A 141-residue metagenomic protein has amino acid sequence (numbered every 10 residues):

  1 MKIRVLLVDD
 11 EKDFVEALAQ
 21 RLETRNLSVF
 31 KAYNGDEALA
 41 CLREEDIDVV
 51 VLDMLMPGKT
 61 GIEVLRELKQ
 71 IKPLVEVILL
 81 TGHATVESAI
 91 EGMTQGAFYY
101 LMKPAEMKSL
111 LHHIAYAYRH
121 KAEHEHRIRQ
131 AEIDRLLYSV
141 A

Functional and structural regions predicted by a protein language model:
I3, Y33-E37, T60-E63, A84: Acidic catalytic/metal-coordinating carboxylates
K12-F30: Two-component/phosphorelay signaling modules centered on CheY-like receiver
V15, P57-G58, T81, P104: The feature encodes the CheY-like receiver
K31-V49: Acidic, metal-coordinating helix/loop segments flanking the phosphotransfer/catalytic sites of two-component signaling
A40, I62-L74: Short amphipathic alpha-helix used as the core "switch/output" element in two-component signaling
A105-A115: C-terminal output helix
R119-A141: CheY-like receiver
